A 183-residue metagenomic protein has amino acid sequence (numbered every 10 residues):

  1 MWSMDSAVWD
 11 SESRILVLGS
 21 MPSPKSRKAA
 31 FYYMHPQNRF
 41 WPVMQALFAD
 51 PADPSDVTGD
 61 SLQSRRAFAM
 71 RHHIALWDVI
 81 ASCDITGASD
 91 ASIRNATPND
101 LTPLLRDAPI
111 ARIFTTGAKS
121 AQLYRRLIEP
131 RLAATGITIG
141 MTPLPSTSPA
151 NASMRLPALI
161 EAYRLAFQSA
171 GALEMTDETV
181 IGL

Functional and structural regions predicted by a protein language model:
M1-R14, H35-P36, T86-T102, R125-L183: C-terminal capping/extension of enzyme domains
R14-S20: Short, hydrophobic/glycine-enriched beta-strand segments
M21-P22, K119, S148: Catalytic metal-binding/acid-base residues of hydrolase active sites
K25, Q122-L123: Short, solvent-exposed loop/turn segments at secondary-structure junctions
K25-S92: Short, surface-exposed acidic-centric catalytic microdomains
M44, L123-Y124: Hydrophobic packing residues within well-ordered alpha-helices of enzyme cores
R71-A121: Internal catalytic-core helix/loop-beta-alpha segment that presents or stabilizes conserved functional determinants
